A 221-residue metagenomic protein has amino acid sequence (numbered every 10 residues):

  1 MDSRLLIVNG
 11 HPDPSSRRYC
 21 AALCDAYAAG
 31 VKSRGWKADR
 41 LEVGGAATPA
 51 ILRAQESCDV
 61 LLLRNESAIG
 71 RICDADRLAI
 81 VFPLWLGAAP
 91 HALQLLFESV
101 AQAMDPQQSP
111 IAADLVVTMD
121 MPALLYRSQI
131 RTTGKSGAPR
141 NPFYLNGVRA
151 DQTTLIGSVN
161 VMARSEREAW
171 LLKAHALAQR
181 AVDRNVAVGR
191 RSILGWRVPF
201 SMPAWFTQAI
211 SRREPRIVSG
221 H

Functional and structural regions predicted by a protein language model:
M1-A103, V161, L172-H221: N-terminal beta1-alpha1-beta2 submodule of the flavodoxin-like/Rossmannoid cofactor-binding fold
R4-V8, V117-D120, T153-V161: A short small-residue
R17-Y19, Y126-I130, A163-R167: Short, solvent-exposed loop/turn segments at secondary-structure boundaries
Y27-G35, R140-R149: Short helix-loop-beta junction
K37-E42, V148-G157: Short beta-strand elements in bilobed, periplasmic/extracellular small-molecule ligand-binding domains
N65, L93, R131, K135-S136 (+2 more regions): A structural signal for well-ordered alpha-helical scaffolds and beta->alpha junctions
D76-R77, A112, Q152: Well-ordered beta-strand positions
P106-N146: Short, glycine-/small-residue-rich phosphate/pyrophosphate-handling segment
